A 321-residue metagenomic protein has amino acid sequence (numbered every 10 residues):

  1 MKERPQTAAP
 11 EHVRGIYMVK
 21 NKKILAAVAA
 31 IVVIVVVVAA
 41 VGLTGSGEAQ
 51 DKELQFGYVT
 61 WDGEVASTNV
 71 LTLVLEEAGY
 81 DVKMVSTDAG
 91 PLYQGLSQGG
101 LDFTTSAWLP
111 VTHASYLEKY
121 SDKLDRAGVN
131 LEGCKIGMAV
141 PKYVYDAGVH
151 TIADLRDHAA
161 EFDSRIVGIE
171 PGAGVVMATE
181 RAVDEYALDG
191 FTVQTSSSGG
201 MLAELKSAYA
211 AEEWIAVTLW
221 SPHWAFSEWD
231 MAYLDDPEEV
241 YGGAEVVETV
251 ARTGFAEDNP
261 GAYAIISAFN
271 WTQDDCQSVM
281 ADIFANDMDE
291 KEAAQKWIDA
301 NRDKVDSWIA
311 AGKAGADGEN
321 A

Functional and structural regions predicted by a protein language model:
M1-G47: Secretory targeting signatures
Q50-G63, Y80-V85, D163-V167, I266: Short, well-ordered beta-strand elements
L54, G63-V65, A178-F191, T195-E212 (+3 more regions): An extracytoplasmic/periplasmic, membrane-proximal ligand-sensing/linker region
V59-D62, K83-G95, V193-E204: Short helix-initiation/N-cap motifs at beta->coil->alpha
L71-A78, D157-V193, D299: Ligand-binding cleft/hinge of the Venus flytrap
L101-S106, P171-E238: Ligand-binding pocket segment of bilobal, Venus flytrap-like solute-binding proteins
D122-G172: A conserved helix-loop-strand patch within extracytoplasmic ligand-binding domains of the periplasmic binding
K135-D146, E245-N259, I265, D282: A bilobed periplasmic-binding-protein/Venus flytrap-type ligand-binding module shared by bacterial periplasmic
